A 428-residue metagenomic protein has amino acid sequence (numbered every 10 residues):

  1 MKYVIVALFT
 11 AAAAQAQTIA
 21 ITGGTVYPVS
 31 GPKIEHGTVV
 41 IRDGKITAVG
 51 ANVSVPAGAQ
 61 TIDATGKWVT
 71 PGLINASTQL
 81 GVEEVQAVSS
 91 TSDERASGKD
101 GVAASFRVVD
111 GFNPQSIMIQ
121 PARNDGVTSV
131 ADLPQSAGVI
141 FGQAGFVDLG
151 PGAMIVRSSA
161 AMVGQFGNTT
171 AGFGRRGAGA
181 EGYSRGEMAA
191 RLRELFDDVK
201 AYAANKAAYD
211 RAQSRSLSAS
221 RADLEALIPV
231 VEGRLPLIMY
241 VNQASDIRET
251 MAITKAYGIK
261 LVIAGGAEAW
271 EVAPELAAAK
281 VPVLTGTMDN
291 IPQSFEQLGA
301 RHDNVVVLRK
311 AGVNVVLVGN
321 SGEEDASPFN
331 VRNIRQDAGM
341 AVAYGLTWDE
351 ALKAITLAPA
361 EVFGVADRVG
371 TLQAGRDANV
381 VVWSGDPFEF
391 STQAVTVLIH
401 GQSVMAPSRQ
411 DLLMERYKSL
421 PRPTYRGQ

Functional and structural regions predicted by a protein language model:
Y3-A12: Sec-dependent N-terminal signal peptides
A14-T18: Boundary at the C-terminal end of the N-terminal hydrophobic targeting segment
I19-I21, V55-V109, N124: Replace "His-x-His-based motif
G24, V39, G44, G66 (+10 more regions): Divalent metal-coordination and catalytic microenvironments
G24-Y27, E35-G37, Q373-Y417: C-terminal cap of metal-dependent C-N hydrolases
V26, S30-T70, A87: Histidine-rich, glycine-flanked metal-binding segment
V85-Q86, D93-K99, A103-S105, P236 (+5 more regions): His/Asp/Glu-enriched, well-ordered alpha-helical/loop segment that forms or immediately abuts the divalent-metal
Q115-M118, R123-L261, Q393: Polyanionic/metal-chelating signatures
